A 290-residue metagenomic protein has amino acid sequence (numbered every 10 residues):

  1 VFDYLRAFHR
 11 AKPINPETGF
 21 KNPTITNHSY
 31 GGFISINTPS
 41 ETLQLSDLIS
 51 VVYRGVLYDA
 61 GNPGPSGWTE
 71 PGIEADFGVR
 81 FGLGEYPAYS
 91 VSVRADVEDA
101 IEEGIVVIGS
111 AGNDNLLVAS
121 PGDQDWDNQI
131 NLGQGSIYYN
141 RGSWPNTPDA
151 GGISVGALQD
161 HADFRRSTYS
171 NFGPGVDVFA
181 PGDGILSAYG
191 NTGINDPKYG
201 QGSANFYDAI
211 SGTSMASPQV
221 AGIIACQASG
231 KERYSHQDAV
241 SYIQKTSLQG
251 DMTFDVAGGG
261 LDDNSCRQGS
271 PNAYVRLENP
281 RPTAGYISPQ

Functional and structural regions predicted by a protein language model:
V1-Y4, L43, A239: Hydrophobic/aromatic residues in well-formed alpha-helices
D3-P13, G31, E98-I105, G112 (+3 more regions): Sec-exported extracytoplasmic/periplasmic mature domains
Y4, A11, E17-K21, I25 (+10 more regions): Mature extracellular "passenger" or substrate-interacting domains of secreted, surface-exposed proteins
K12-P16, N37, I108, V118 (+4 more regions): Secondary-structure transition/capping residues
N15-Y30, G152-S154, S229-Q290: C-terminal subdomain of the subtilisin-like protease fold in secreted/lumenal serine endopeptidases
T26, G182-D262: Hydrolase catalytic cores
G32-D177, G184-V220: Substrate-binding/specificity loop regions of serine endopeptidase catalytic domains, predominantly subtilases
G122, T192, G222, S270 (+1 more regions): Residue-level detector of alpha-helical segments with a strong bias toward transmembrane helices and their helix-loop
